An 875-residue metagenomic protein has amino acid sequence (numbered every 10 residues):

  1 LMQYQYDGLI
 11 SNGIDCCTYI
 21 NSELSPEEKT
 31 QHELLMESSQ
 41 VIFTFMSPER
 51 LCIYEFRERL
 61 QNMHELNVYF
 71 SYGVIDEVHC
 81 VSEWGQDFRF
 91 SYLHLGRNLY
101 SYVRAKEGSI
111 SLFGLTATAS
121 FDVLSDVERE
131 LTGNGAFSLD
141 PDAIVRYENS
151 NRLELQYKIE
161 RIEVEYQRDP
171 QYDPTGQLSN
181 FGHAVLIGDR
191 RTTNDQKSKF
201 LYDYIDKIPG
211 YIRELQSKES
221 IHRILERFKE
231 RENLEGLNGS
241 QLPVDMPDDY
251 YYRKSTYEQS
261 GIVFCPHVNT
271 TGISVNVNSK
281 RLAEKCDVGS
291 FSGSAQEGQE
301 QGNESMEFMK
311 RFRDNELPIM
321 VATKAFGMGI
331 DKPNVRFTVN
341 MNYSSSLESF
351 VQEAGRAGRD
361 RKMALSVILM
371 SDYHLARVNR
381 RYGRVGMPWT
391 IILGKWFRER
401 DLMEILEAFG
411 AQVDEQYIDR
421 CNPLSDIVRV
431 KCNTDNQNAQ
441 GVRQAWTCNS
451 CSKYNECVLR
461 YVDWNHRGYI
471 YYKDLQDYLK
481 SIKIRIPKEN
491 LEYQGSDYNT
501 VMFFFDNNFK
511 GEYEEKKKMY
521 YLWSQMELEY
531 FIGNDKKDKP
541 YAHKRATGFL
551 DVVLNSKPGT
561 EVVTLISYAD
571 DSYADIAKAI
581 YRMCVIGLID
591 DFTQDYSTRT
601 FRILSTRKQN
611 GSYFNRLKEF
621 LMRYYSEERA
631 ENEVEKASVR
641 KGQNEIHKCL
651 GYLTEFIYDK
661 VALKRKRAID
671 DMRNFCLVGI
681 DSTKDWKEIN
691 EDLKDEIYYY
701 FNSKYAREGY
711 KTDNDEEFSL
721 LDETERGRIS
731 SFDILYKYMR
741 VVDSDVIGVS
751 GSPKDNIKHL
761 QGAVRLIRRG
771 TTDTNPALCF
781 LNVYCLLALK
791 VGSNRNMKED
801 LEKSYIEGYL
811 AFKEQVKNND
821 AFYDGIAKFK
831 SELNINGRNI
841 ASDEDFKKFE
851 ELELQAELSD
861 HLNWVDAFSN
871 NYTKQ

Functional and structural regions predicted by a protein language model:
L1-E28, S47-C52, A117-S125, H267-G272 (+1 more regions): Conserved Walker A/P-loop ATP-binding site and its immediately adjacent core in helicase/helicase-like ATPase domains
M2, L51-C52, C80-F88, F121-D122 (+3 more regions): Catalytic P-loop NTPase motifs of RecA-like helicase/translocase cores
Q3, L24-Y72, C80-Q86: Conserved helix/coil segment N-terminal to the catalytic DExD/H
G13-C16, V41, V68-F70, E107-I110 (+7 more regions): Short glycine-/polar-rich loops that comprise or flank the Walker A/P-loop and associated switch/sensor motifs
G13-L24, A136-Y147, K280-E300: Conserved RecA-like helicase motor-core motifs
N62, L66-Y72, H79-Y147: Post-DEXD/H (motif II) to motif III coupling segment of the RecA-like Helicase ATP-binding lobe
R152-D195: Inter-lobe coupling/hinge segments of SF2-like helicase ATPases
D169, S179-R190, S198, I208-I319 (+2 more regions): C-terminal helicase lobe
